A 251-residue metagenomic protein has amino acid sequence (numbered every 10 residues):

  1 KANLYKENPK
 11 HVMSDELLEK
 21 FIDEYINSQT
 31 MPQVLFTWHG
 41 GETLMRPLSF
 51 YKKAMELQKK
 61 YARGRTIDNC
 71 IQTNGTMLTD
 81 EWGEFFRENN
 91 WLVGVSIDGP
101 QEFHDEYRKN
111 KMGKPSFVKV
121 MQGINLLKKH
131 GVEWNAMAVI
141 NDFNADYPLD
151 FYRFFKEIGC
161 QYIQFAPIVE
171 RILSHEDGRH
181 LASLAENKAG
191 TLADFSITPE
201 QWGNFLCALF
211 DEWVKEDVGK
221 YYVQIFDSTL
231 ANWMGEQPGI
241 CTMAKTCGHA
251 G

Functional and structural regions predicted by a protein language model:
K1-S14: Canonical Radical SAM [4Fe-4S] cluster-binding loop centered on the CxxxCxxC motif and its immediate flanking residues
L4-K6, F36-G41, D105-R108, M137: Short acidic, glycine/Ser/Thr-rich loop/turn "cap" segments at secondary-structure junctions
E16, S49-F50, Q201-N204: A generic alpha-helix signature
L17-H39: Short Fe-S-cluster ligation motifs
E19-D23, N27, M45-Q164, R171-L173 (+1 more regions): Conserved AdoMet/S-adenosylmethionine-binding subsite of the radical SAM
L35-G41, D68-T73, V223-F226: Extended hydrophobic secondary-structure segments that form protein cores and membrane-embedded regions
R108-V118, N125, K129-T246: Radical SAM enzyme [4Fe-4S]-AdoMet core and its adjacent flexible, acidic and glycine-rich loops/tails across
C247-G251: Active-site and channel-lining beta-strand-loop segments that bind or position nucleotide-derived/phosphorylated
